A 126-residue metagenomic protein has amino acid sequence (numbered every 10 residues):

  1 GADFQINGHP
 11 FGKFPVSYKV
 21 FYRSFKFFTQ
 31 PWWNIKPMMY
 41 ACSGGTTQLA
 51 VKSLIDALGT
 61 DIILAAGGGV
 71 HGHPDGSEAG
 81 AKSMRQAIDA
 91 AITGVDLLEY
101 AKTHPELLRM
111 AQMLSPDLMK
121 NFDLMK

Functional and structural regions predicted by a protein language model:
G1-G67, D75-S83: Catalytic alpha/beta core domains of metabolic enzymes, predominantly
H71: A short glycine/serine-rich beta->alpha loop
S77-K126: Extended, intrinsically disordered, low-complexity segments
